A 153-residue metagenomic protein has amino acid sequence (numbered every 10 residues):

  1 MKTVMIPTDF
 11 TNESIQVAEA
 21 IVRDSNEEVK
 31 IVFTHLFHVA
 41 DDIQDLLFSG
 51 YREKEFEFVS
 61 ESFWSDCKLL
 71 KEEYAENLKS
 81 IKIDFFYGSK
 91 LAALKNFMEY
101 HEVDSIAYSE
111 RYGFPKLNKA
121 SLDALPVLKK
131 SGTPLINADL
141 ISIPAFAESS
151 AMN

Functional and structural regions predicted by a protein language model:
K2-F48: Small/aliphatic-rich secondary-structure junction motif
T11-S14, V39-A40, L91, Y112-L117: Short acidic, S/G/P-rich loop/turn micro-motifs used as interaction or catalytic elements
A20-D24, L69-E73, N96-F97: A generic secondary-structure signal
V32-T34, K82-F86, T133-I141: General small-molecule cofactor/ligand-binding pocket signal
L36-E61, M152: Acidic, proline/glycine-rich short linear motifs
S60-I81: Phosphate/nucleotide-donor binding subsite
Y74-I106, Y112, N153: Structural beta-alpha unit
E99-N153: Gly/Ser-rich helix-loop-strand patches that form or flank binding pockets for ribonucleotide-derived cofactors
